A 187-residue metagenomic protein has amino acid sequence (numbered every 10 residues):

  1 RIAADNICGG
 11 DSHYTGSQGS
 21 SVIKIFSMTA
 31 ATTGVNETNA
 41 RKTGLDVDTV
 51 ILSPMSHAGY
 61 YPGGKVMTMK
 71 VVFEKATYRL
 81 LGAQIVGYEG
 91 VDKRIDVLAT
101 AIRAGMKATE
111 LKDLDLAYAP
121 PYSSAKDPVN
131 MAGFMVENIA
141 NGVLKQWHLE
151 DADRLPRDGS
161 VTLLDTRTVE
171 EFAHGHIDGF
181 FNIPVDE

Functional and structural regions predicted by a protein language model:
R1-Y88, S123-S124, P128-R154, V161: Mid-to-C-terminal Rossmann-like scaffold of FAD/NAD(P)H-dependent oxidoreductases
Y88-A108: A short, polar/charged loop-to-alpha-helix boundary motif
G105-L114, K126: Catalytic P-loop NTP-binding/switch module of NTPases
D115-L116, M131: Eukaryotic acidic, serine/proline-rich intrinsically disordered low-complexity regions that function as flexible
A117-P121: A short structural micro-motif
R154-E187: Positively charged, proline/Ser/Thr-rich regional signature most characteristic of the Rhodanese/CDC25-like
